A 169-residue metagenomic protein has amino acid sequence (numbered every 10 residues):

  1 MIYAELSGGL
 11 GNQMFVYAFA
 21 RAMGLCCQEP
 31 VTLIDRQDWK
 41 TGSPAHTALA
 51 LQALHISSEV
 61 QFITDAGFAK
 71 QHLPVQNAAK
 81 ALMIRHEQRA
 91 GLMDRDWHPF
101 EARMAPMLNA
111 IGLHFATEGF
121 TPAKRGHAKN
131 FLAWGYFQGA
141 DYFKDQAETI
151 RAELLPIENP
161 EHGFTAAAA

Functional and structural regions predicted by a protein language model:
M1-A48: N-terminal pre-catalytic "stem/leader" segment of glycosyltransferase-like enzymes
A45-A169: Secretory-pathway luminal glycosyltransferase catalytic domains
